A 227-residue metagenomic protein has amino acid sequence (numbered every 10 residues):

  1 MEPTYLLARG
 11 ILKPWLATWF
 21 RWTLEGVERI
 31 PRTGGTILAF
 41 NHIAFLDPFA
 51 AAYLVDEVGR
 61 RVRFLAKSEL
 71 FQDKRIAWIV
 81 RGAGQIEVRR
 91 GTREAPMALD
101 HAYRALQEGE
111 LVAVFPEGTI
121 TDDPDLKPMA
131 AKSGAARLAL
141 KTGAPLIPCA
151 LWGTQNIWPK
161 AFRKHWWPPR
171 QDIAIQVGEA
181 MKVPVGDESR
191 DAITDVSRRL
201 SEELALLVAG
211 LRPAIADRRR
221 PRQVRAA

Functional and structural regions predicted by a protein language model:
E2-F20, R81: Short hydrophobic helices that act as membrane-entry/anchoring signals
P3-T4, P96-A227: Non-catalytic C-terminal accessory region of glycerolipid acyltransferases and related lyso-lipid remodeling enzymes
L12, G82-R89, G118-D122: Short, basic, glycine/proline-bearing loop/turn elements
A17, P31-T92: Catalytic core of membrane glycerolipid acyltransferases/transacylases, capturing the structured, soluble-facing
F20, R60, Q171-I173: Residue-level signal for beta-strand positions within conserved beta-sheet cores that form or flank
W22, V62, V112: Hydrophobic anchor at the start of a short beta-strand that flanks the dinucleotide cofactor-binding loop
G26: Short phosphate-coordinating micro-motif centered on Lys-Gly-acidic
